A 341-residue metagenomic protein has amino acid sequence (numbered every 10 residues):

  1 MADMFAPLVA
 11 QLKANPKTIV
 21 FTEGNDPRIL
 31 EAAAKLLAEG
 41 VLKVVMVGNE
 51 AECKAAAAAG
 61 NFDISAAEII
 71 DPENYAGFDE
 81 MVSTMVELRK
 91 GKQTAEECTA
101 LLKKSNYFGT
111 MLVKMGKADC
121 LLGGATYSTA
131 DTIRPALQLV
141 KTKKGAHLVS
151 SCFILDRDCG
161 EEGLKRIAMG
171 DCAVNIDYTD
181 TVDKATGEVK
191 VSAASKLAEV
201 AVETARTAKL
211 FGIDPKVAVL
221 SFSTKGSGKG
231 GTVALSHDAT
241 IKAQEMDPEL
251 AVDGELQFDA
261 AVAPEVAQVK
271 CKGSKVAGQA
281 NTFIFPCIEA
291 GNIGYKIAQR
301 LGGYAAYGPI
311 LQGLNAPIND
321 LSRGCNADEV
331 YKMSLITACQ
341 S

Functional and structural regions predicted by a protein language model:
M1-A277, N281-S341: Anion-binding alpha/beta catalytic cores of soluble intermediary-metabolism enzymes, centered on
